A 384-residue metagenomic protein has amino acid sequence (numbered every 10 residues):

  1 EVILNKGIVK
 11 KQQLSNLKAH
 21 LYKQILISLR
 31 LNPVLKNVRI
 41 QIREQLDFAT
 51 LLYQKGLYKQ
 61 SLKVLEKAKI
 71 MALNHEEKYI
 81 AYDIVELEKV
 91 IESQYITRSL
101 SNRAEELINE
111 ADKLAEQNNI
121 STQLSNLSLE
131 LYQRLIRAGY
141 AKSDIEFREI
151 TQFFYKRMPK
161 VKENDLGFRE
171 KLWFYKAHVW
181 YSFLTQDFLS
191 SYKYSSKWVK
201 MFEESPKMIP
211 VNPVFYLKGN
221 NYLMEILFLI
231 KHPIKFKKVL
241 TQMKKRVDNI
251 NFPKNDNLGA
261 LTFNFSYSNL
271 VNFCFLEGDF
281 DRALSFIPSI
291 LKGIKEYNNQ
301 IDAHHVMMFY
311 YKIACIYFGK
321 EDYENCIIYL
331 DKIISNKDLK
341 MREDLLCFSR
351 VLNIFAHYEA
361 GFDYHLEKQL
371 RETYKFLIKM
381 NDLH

Functional and structural regions predicted by a protein language model:
E1-Q152, E163-D165: Flexible inter-repeat linkers and adjacent short helices within tandem amphipathic alpha-helical repeat scaffolds
Q45-Q54, E86-Y95, N126-S143, L172-D187 (+4 more regions): Tandem amphipathic alpha-helical repeat scaffolds
E66-N74, I108-E116, T151-E163, S196-M208 (+4 more regions): Amphipathic alpha-helical segments of tetratricopeptide repeats
E76-D83, N119-N126, K162-L172, K207-K218 (+4 more regions): Alpha-solenoid helical repeat architecture
R98-R103, N118-V239: Alpha-solenoid helical-repeat scaffolds
Y317-H384: C-terminal structural cap/anchor segments
